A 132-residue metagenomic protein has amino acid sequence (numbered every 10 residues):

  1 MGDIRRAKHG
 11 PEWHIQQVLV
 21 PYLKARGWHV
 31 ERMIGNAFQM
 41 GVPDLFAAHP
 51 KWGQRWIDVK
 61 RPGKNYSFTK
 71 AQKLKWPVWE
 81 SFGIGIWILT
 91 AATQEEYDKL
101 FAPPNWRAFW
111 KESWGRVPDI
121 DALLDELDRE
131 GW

Functional and structural regions predicted by a protein language model:
M1-W132: Catalytic phosphate/metal-binding cores of nucleic-acid and nucleotide-processing enzymes, i.e., regions that mediate
